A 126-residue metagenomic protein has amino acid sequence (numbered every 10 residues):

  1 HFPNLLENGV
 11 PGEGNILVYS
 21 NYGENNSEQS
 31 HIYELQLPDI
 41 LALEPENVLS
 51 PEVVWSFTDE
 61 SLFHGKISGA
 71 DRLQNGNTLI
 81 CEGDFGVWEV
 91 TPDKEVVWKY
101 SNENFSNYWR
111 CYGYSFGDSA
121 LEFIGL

Functional and structural regions predicted by a protein language model:
H1-L126: Histidine-/acidic-rich catalytic cores in large beta-rich domains
